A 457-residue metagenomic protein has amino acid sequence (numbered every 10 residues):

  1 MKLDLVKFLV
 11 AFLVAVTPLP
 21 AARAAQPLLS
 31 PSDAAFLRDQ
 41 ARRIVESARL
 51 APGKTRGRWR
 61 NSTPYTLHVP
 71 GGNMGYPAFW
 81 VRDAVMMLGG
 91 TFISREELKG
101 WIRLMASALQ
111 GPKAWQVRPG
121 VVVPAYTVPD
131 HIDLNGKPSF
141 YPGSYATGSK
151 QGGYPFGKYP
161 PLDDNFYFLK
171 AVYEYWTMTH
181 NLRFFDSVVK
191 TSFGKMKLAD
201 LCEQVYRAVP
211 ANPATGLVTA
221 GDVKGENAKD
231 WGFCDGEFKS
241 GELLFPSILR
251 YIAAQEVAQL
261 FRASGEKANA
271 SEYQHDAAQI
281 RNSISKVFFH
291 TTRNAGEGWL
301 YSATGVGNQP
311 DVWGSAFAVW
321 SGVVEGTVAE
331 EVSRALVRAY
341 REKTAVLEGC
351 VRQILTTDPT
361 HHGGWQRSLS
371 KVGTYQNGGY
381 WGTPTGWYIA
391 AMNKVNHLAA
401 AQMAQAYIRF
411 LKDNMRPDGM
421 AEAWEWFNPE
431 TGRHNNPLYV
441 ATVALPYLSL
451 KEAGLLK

Functional and structural regions predicted by a protein language model:
M1-K7: Positively charged n-region of N-terminal signal peptides that target proteins for export
K7-T17: Bacterial N-terminal signal peptides
L19-A24: Sec/Tat signal peptide C-region and signal peptidase I cleavage site
A25-F79, K99-L104, P112-T127, S283 (+2 more regions): Low-complexity, Ser/Thr/Pro/Gly-enriched N-terminal "stalk/linker" regions
A35-F36, W80-Q110, M196-R207, L244-A263 (+5 more regions): Active-site core of glycosidic bond-cleaving carbohydrate-active enzymes
T66-G75, G153-P155, G232-L244, G298-V306 (+3 more regions): Active-site-adjacent structural elements in folded domains
R95-L201, P210-P213, L217-A220, T344-R367 (+1 more regions): Helix-terminus loop motifs that line ligand-binding clefts
T215-E237: Short, flexible helix-coil linker/hinge segments at the edges of structured domains or between repeats
